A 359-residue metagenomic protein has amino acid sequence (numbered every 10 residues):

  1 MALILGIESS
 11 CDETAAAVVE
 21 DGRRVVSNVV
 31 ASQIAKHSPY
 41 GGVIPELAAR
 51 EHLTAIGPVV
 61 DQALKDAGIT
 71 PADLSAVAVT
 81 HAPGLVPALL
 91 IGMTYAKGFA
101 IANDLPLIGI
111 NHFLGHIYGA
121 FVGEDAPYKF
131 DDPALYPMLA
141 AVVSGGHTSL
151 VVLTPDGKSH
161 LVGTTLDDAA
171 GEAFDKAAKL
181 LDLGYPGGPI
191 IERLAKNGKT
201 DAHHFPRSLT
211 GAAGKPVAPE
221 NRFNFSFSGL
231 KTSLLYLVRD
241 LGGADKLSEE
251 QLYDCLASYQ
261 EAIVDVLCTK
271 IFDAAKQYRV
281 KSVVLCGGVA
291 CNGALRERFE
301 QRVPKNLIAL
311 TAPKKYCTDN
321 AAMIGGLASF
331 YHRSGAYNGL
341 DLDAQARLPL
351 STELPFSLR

Functional and structural regions predicted by a protein language model:
M1, I110-M138: Conserved phosphate-binding catalytic cores of ATP/NTP-utilizing and phosphoryl-transfer enzymes
A2-D73, V79-P83: N-terminal beta-alpha supersecondary unit
T14-V19, A140-V142, T148-V152: Short beta-strand scaffold segments in enzyme catalytic cores
P71-H81, Y278-V289, L310-P313: Short glycine-rich phosphate-binding loop at a beta-alpha junction
V79-L105, V122-G123, G293-R302: Short Gly/Thr/Asp-enriched flexible loops that form oxyanion-binding sites at enzyme active sites
G109-I110, F299-I324, N338: Conserved phosphate-binding/catalytic loops in two-lobed NTP-binding clefts
T154-K199, K231-T232, Y236-D240: Glycine-rich phosphate-binding loop plus the immediately following alpha-helix
R193-V283, N292-L307, H332-G335, T352-R359: A contiguous, well-structured pocket-lining segment that forms one wall/lid of small-molecule binding clefts in soluble
